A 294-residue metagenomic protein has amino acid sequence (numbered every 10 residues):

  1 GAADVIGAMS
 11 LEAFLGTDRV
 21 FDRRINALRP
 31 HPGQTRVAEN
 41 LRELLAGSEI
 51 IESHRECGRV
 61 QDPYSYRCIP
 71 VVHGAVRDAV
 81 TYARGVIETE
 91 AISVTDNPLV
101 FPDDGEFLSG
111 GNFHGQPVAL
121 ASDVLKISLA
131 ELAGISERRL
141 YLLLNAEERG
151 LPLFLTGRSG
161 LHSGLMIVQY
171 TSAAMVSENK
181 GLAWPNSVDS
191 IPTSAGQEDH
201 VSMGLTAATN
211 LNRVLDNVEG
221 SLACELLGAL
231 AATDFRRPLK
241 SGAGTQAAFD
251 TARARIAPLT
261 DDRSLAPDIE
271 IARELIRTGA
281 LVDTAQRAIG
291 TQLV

Functional and structural regions predicted by a protein language model:
G1-V294: C-terminal auxiliary extensions adjacent to catalytic cores
